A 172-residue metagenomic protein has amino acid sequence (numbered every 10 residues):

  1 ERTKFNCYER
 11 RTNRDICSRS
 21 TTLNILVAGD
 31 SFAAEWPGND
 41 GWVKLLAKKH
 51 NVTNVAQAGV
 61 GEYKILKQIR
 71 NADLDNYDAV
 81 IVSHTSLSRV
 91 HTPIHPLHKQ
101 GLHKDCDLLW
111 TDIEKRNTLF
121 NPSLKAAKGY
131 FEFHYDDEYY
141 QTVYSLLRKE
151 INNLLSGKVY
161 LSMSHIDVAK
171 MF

Functional and structural regions predicted by a protein language model:
E1, R70-F172: Alpha-helical cap/lid subdomain in secreted, periplasmic, or secretory-pathway luminal O-acyl-processing enzymes
R2-E9: Extreme N-terminal basic, low-complexity initiation segments that serve as generic localization/processing leaders
R10-K64, Q68, L74: Serine-esterase "nucleophile elbow" of acetyl-processing enzymes
